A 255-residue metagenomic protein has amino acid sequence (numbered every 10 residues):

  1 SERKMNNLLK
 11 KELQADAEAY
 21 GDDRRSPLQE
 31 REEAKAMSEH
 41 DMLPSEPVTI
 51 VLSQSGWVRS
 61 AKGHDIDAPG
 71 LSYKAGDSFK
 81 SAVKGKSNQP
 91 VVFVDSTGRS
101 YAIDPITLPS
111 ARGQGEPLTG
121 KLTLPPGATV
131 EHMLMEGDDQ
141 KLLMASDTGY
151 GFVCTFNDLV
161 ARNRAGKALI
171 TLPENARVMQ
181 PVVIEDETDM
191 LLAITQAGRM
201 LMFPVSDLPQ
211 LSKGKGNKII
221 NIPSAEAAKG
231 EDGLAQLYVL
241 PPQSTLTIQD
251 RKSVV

Functional and structural regions predicted by a protein language model:
S1-V255: C-terminal interaction appendages of subunits in large macromolecular complexes
